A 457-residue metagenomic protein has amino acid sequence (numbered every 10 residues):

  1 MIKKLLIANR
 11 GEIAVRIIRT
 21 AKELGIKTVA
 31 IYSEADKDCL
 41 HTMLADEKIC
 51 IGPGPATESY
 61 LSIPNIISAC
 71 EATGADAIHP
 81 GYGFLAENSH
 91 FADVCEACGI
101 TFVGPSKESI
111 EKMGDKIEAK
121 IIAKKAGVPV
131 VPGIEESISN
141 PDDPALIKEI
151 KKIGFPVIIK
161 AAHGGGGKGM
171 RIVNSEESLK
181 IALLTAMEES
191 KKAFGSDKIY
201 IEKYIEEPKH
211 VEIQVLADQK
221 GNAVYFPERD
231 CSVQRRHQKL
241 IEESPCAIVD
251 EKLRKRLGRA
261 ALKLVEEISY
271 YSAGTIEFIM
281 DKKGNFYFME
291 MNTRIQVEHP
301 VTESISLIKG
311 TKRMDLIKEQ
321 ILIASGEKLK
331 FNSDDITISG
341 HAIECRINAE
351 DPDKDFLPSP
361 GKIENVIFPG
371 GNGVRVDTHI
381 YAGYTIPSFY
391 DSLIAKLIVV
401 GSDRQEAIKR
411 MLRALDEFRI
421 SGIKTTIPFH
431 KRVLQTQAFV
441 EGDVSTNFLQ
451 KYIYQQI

Functional and structural regions predicted by a protein language model:
M1-A126, I138-K148: ATP-binding N-terminal substructure of ATP-dependent carboxylate-amine bond-forming enzymes
I2, I7-L24, K48-C50, E71-T73 (+4 more regions): ATP-dependent carboxylate activation and anion-phosphoryl transfer catalytic cores that bind Mg-ATP to form
V29, H79, T101-V103, V131 (+3 more regions): Structural detector of well-ordered beta-strand residues that form the stable sheet scaffold of enzyme domains
T57-E58, I110, G169, E298-V301: A generic structural signal for short coil/turn motifs at secondary-structure boundaries
I122-V131, G154-P156: A polyampholytic, Gly/Pro-enriched intrinsically disordered region
I134-E136: Internal, active-site/partner-interface "lid" segment
K148-I158: Acidic/histidine-enriched active-site and ligand-binding environments that engage anionic O-linkages
A161: N-terminal nucleotide-binding beta1-loop-alpha1 segment
